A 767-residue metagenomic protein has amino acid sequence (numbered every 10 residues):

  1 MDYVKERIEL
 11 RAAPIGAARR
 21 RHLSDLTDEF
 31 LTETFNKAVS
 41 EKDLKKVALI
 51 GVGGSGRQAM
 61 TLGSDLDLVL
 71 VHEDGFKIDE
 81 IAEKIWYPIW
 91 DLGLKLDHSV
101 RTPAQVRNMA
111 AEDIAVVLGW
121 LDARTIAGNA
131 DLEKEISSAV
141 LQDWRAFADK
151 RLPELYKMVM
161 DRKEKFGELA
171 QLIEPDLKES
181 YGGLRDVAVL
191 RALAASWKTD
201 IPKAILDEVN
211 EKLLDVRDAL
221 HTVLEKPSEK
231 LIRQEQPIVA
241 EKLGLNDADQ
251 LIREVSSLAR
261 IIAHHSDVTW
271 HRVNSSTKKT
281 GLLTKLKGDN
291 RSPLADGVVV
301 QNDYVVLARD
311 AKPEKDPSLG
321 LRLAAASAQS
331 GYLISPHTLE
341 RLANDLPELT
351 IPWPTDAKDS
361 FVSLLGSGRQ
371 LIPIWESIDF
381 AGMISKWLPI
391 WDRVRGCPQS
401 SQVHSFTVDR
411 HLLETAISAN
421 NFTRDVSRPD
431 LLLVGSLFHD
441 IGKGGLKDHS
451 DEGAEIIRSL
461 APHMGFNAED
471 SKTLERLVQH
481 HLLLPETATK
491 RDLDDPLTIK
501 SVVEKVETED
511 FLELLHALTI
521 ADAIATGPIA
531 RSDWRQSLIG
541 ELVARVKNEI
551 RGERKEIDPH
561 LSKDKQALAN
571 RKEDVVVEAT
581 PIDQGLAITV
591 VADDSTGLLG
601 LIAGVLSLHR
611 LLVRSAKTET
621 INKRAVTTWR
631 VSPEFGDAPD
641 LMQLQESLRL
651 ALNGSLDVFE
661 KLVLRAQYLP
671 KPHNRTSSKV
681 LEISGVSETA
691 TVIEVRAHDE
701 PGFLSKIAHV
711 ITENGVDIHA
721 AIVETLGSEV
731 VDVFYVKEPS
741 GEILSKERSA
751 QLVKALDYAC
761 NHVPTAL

Functional and structural regions predicted by a protein language model:
M1-K45, G63, E168: N-terminal regions immediately upstream of nucleotidyltransferase
A12-R21, L169-E179, V305-R309, K358-S363 (+2 more regions): Active-site flanking loop/helix segments enriched in acidic
S24-T32, A38, I78-D131, T473-H480: Conserved catalytic core of two-metal-ion nucleotidyltransferases
L26-D43, V47-I50, L190-I201, V403-V434 (+1 more regions): Alpha-helical phosphate/pyrophosphate-handling elements in metalloenzyme active cores
Q58-L66, L70-I81, E241, T407 (+1 more regions): Divalent metal-dependent catalytic cores for phosphoryl transfer on phosphate-bearing substrates
E112, A139, L231, L245 (+3 more regions): Non-catalytic interaction/regulatory segments
A146-T277, R428: Conserved nucleotidyltransferase catalytic core and NTase-mimicking acidic/glycine-rich helix/loop elements in nucleic
R217-D218, V362-W391, H516, W534-E541 (+2 more regions): Structured, non-catalytic alpha/beta "coupling" segments that mediate domain-domain communication and provide generic
